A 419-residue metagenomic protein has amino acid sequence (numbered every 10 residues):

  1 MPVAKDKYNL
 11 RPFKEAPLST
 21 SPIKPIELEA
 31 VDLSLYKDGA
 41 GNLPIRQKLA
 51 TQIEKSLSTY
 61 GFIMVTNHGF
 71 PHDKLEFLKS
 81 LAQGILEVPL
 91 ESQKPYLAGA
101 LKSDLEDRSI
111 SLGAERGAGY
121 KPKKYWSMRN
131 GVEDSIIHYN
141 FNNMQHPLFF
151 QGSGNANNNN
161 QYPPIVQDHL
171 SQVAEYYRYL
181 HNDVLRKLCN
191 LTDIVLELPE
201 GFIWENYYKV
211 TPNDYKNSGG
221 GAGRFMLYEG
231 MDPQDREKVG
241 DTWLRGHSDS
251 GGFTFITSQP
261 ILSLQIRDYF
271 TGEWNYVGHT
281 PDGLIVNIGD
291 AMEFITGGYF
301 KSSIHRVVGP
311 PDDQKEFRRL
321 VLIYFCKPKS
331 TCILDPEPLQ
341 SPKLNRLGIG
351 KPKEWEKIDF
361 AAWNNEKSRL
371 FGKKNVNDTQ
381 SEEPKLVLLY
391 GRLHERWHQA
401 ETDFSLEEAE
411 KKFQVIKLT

Functional and structural regions predicted by a protein language model:
M1-G117, K121, L185-T419: C-terminal flanking tails of non-heme Fe-dependent oxygenases
K102, N130-G131, S135, F149-G152 (+2 more regions): N-terminal FAD-binding dinucleotide-binding subdomain shared by FAD-dependent oxidases/monooxygenases
A114-Y139, F149: Core domains of carbohydrate- and sulfate-ester-processing enzymes
S135, P163, E273-Y276: Tryptophan-centered motif/residue detector
F141-Q172: A short, charged helix-loop
V166-Y176, E197-I203: Inter-helical turn/loop segments and adjacent helix faces that build the functional surface of alpha-helical bundle
A174, R178, N182-C189: Hydrophobic, well-ordered secondary-structure segments
